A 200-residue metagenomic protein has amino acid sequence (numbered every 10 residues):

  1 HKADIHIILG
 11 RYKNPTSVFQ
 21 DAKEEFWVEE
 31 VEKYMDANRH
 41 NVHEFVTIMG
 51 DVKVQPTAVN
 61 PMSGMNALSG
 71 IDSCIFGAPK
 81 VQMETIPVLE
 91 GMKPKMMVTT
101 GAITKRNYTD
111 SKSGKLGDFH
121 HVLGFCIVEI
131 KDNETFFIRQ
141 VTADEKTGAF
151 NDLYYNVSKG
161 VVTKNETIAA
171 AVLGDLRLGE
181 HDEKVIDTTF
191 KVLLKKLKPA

Functional and structural regions predicted by a protein language model:
H1-A200: Extended recognition/assembly regions associated with phosphoester-bond processing machinery
